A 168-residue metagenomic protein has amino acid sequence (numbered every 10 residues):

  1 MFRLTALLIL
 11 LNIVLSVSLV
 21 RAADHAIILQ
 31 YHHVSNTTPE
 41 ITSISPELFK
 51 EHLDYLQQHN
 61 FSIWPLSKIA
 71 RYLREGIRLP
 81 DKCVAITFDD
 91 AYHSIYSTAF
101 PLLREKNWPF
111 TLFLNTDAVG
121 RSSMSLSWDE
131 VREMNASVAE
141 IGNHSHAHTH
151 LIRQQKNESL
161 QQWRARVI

Functional and structural regions predicted by a protein language model:
M1-F2: N-terminal secretory signal peptides that target proteins for export/translocation
T5-S16: Bacterial N-terminal signal peptides
L19-V84: N-terminal pre-catalytic segment of deacetylase/amide-hydrolase enzymes
D24, L29-P39, D81-V84, Y92-H93 (+1 more regions): Metal-dependent polysaccharide deacetylase catalytic core of the NodB/CE4 family, i.e., the active-site-bearing domain
P46-L53, A70, Y96, F100 (+2 more regions): Extracytoplasmic/secreted envelope proteins and their assembly/folding machinery, especially bacterial periplasmic
